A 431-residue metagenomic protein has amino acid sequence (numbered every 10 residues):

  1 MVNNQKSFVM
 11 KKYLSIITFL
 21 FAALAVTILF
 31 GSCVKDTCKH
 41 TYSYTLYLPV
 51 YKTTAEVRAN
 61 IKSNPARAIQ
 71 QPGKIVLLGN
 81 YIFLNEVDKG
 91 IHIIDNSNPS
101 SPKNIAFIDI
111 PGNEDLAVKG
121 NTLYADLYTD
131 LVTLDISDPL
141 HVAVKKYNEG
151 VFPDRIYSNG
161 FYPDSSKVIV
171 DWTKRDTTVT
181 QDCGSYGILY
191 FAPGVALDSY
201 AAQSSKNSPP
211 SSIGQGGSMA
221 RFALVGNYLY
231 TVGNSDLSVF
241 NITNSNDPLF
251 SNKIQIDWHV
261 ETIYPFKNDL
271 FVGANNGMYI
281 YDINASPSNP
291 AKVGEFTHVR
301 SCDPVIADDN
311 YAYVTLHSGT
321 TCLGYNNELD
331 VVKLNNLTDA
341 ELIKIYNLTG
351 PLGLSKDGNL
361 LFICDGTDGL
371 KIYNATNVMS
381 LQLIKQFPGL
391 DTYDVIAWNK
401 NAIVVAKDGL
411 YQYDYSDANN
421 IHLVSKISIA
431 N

Functional and structural regions predicted by a protein language model:
N3-N4: Intrinsic-disorder-associated, low-complexity terminal segments enriched in Asp/Asn/His/Tyr and depleted of Lys/Arg
S7-L20: Bacterial N-terminal signal peptides that target proteins for export
L24-T27: Alpha-helical transmembrane segments
L29-S32: C-terminal motif of bacterial Sec signal peptides marking the signal peptidase cleavage site
V34-N431: Feature marking well-ordered beta-strand scaffolds used for ligand recognition
